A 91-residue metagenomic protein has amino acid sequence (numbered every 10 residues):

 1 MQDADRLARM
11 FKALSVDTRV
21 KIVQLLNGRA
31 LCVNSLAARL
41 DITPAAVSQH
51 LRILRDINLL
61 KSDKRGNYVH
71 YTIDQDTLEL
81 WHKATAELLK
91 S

Functional and structural regions predicted by a protein language model:
M1-Q2: A detector for short, charged/polar N-terminal pre-domain segments
D5-A45, R65-L78: N-terminal helix-turn-helix DNA-binding core of bacterial DNA-binding proteins
I22, R52-I53: Hydrophobic side chains within alpha-helical segments
Q24, D56-I57: Extended rod-forming repeat segments used as scaffolds/tethers
A38, Q49, R55-D56: Alpha-helical residues within the helix-turn-helix
L89-S91: Short, charged recognition helix plus adjacent turn of helix-turn-helix-like nucleic-acid-binding domains
